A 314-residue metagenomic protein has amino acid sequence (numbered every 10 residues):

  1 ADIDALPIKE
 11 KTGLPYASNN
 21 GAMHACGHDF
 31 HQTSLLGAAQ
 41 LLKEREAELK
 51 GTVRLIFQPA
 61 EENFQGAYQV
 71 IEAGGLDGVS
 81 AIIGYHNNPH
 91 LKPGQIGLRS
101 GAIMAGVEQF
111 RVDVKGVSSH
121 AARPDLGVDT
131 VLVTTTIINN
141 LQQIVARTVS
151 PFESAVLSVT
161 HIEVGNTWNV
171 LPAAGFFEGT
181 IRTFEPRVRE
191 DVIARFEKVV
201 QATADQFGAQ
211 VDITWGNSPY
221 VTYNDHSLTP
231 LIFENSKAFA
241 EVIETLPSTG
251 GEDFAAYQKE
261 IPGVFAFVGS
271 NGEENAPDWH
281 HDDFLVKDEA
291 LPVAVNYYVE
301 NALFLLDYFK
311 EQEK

Functional and structural regions predicted by a protein language model:
A1, F57, I181-T183: Short glycine-centered, acidic/aromatic-flanked micro-motifs in structured strand/loop junctions that mark active-site
A1-I3, V268: Transmembrane beta-barrel strands of outer-membrane/channel proteins
L6-M23, D29-F30, L35, L42 (+2 more regions): Histidine/acidic-residue-rich, glycine-tolerant segments that coordinate divalent metal ions
H24-A25, D288: Short acidic-aromatic active-site loops that bind/stabilize oxyanions
Q40-R45, Q258-E260: Alpha-helix C-terminal capping segments
L132-K314: Metal-dependent amide/peptide-bond hydrolase catalytic core, centered on the "pita-bread" metallohydrolase fold
